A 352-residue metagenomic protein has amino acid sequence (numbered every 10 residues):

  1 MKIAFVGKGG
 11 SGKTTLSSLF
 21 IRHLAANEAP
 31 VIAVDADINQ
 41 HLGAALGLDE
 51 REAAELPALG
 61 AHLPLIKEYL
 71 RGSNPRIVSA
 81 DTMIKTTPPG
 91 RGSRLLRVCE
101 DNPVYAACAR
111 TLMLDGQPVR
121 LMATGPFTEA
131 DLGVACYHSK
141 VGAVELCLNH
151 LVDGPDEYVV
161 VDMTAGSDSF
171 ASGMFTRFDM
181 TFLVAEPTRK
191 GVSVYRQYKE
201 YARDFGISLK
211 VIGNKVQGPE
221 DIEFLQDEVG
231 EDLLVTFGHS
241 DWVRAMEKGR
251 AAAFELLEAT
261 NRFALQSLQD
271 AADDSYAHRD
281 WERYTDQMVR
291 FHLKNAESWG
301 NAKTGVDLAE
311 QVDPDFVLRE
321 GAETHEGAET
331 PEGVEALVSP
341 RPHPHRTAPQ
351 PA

Functional and structural regions predicted by a protein language model:
F5: Hydrophobic anchor at the beta1->P-loop junction of P-loop NTPases
G10: Walker A (P-loop) phosphate-binding loop of P-loop NTPases
K13: Conserved lysine of the Walker
L16: Hydrophobic positions on the alpha1 helix immediately C-terminal to the Walker A/P-loop
L19, V134-F254: Conserved catalytic-core segment of NTP-binding enzymes
A25-Q117: N-terminal phosphate/diphosphate-binding loop that engages ATP/GTP or pyrophosphate donors across diverse enzyme folds
R94-L114, A123-V159: Cytosolic-facing regulatory segments adjacent to core modules
D204-A352: C-terminal lobe/tail of nucleotide-utilizing enzymes
